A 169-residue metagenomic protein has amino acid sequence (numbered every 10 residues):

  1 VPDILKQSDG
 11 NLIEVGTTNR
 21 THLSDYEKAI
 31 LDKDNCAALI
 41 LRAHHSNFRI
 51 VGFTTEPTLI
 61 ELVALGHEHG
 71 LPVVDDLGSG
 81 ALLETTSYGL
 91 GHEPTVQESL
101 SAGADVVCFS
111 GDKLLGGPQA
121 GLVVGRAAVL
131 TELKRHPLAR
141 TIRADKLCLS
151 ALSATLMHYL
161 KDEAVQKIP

Functional and structural regions predicted by a protein language model:
V1-Y159: Conserved PLP-enzyme active-site core in the AAT-like
Y159-P169: Structural signature of PLP-dependent enzymes
